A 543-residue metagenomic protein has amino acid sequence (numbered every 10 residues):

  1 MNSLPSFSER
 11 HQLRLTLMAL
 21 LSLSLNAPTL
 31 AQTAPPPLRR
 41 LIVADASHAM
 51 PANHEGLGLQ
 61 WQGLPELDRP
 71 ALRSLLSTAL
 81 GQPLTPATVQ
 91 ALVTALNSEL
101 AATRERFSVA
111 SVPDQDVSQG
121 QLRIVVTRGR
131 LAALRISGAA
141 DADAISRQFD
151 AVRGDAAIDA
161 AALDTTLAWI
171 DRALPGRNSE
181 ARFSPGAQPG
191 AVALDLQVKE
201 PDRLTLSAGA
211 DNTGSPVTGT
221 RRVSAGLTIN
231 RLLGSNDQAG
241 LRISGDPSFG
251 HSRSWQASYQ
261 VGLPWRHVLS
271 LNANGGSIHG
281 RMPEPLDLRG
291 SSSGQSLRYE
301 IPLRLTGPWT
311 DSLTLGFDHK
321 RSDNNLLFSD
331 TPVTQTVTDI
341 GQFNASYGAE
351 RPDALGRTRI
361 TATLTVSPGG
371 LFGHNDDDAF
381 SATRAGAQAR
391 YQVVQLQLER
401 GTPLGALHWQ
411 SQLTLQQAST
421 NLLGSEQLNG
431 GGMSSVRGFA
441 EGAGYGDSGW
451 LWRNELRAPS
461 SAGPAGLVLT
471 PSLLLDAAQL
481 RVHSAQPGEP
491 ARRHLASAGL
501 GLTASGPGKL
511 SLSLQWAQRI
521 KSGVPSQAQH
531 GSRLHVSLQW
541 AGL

Functional and structural regions predicted by a protein language model:
Q32-G214, S244-R253, V394, L413-T414: Periplasmic polypeptide-binding modules associated with outer-membrane biogenesis and secretion
A181, L204-G214, A225, N236-P247 (+5 more regions): Transmembrane beta-strand segments that form the barrel wall of outer-membrane beta-barrel proteins
G190, G219-V223, H251-R253, S291-Q295 (+6 more regions): Residues that define the transmembrane beta-barrel architecture of outer-membrane proteins
L204-L206, L233-A239, W265-L271, T306-D311 (+5 more regions): Repeated loop/turn-to-beta-strand initiation elements of outer-membrane beta-barrel proteins
L206-A208, L227, A239-I243, L269-A273 (+8 more regions): Membrane-embedded beta-strand positions of outer-membrane beta-barrel proteins
L227, L297, L502-A504, K509 (+1 more regions): Outer-membrane beta-barrel "beta-signal"
G250-R351: Transmembrane beta-barrel wall of Gram-negative outer-membrane proteins
D323-H483, S522-Q527, S537-A541: C-terminal outer-membrane beta-barrel translocator/porin domains of Gram-negative envelope proteins and their
